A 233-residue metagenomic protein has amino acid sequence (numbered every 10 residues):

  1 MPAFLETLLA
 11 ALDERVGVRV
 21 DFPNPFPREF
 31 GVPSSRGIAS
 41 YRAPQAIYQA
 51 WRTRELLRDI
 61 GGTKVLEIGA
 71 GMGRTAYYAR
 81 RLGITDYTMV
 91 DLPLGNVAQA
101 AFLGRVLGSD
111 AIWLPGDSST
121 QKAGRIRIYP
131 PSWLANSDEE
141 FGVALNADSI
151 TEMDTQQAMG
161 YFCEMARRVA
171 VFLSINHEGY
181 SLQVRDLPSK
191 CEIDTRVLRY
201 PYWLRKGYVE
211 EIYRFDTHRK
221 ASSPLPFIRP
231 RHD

Functional and structural regions predicted by a protein language model:
M1-I60: Conserved Class I S-adenosyl-L-methionine-dependent methyltransferase catalytic core
G61-G71: Conserved class I S-adenosyl-L-methionine
M72-I84: Conserved SAM-binding loop of SAM-dependent methyltransferases across substrates and taxa, primarily the Class I
D86-L92: Conserved SAM-binding motif I beta-strand of class I
A101-S137: S-adenosyl-L-methionine
L145: A conserved beta-strand element that flanks and buttresses the S-adenosyl-L-methionine
E152-M165: A short, conserved alpha-helix within the catalytic core of class I
V169-Y180: Conserved beta-strand signature within the Rossmann-like core of class I S-adenosyl-L-methionine
